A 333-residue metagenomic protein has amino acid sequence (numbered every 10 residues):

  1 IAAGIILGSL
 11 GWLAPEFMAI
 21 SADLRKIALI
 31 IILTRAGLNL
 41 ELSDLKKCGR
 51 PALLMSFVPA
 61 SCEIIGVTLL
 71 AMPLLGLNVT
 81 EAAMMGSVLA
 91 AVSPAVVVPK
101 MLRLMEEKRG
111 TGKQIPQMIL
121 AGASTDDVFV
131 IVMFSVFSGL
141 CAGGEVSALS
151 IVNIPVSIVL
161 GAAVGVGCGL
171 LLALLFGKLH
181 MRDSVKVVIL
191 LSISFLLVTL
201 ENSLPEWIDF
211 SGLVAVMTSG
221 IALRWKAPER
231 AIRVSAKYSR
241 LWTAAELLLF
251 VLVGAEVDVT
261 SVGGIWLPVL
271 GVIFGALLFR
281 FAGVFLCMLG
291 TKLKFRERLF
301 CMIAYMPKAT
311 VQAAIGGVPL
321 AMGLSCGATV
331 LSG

Functional and structural regions predicted by a protein language model:
I1-S9, I27-N39, A60-M72, A91-P99 (+10 more regions): Transmembrane alpha-helical segments of multi-pass membrane transport proteins and ion-pumping complexes
I5-P51, F176-K186, S194-V272, R296: Membrane-interface junctions of multi-pass transporters
W12-I20, A71-L77, L140-P155, D258-P268: Membrane-interface helix termini and inter-helical loops of multi-pass transporters
A14-R25, N78-G86, V146-V159, M181 (+4 more regions): Interfacial loop-to-helix junctions that mark the boundaries of transmembrane helices in multi-pass membrane
L24, L54-V58, A121, T125 (+7 more regions): Hydrophobic residues within alpha-helical transmembrane segments of multi-pass solute transporters/permease subunits
L42-G110, V251, V259-G333: Transmembrane alpha-helices that form the ion-translocation and gating core of multi-pass ion transport proteins
K108-F129, A148-N153, I232-R233, R296-I303 (+1 more regions): Membrane-interface alpha-helices at helix entry/exit sites of multi-pass transporters
F134-G143, G317-G323: Transmembrane alpha-helix termini and helix-breaking/packing motifs in multi-pass membrane transporters
